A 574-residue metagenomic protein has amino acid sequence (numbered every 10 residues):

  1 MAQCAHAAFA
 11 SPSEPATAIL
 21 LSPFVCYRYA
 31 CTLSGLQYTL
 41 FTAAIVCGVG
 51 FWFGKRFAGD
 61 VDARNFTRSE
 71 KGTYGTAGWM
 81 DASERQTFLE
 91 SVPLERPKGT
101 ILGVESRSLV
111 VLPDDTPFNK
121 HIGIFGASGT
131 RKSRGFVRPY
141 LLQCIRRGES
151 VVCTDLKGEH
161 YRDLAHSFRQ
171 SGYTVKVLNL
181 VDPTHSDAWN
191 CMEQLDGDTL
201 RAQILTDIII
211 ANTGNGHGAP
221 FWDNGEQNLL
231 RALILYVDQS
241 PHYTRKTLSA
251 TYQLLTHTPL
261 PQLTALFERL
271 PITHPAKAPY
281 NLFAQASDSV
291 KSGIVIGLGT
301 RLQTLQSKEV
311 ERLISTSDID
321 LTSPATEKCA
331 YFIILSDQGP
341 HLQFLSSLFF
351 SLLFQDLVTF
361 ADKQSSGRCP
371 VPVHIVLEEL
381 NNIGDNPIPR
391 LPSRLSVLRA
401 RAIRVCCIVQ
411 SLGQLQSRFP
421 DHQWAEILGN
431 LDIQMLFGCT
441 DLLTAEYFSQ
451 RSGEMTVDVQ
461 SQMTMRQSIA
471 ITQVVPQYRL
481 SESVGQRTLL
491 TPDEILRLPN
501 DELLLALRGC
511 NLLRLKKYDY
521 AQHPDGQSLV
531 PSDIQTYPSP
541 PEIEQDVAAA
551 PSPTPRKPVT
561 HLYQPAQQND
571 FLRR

Functional and structural regions predicted by a protein language model:
M1-L142, R147, T184, E454 (+3 more regions): Basic- and hydrophobic-enriched, low-structure N-terminal and domain-boundary segments that flank ATP-binding catalytic
S13, L21-V25, V459, S552-P555 (+1 more regions): Intrinsic low-complexity, intrinsically disordered segments enriched in polar/basic residues
W52, W79, W189, W222 (+3 more regions): A residue-identity detector for tryptophan
E95, G103-V104, S150, N190 (+4 more regions): Glycine-centered flexibility motif
I101, E105-R107, P113-I403, R418 (+3 more regions): P-loop NTPase motor domains
L395-V397, R401-L504: Conserved ATP-driven motor cores of ASCE-family P-loop NTPases powering translocation/secretion/packaging/pilus
